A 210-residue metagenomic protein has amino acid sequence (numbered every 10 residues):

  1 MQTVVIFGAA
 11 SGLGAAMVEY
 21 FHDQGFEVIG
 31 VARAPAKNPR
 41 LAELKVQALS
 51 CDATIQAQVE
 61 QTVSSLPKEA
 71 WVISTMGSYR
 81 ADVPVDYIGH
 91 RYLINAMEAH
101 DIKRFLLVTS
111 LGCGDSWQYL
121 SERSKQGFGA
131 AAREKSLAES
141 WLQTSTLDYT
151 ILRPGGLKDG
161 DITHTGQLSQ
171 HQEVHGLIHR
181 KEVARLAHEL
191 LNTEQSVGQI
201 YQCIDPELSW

Functional and structural regions predicted by a protein language model:
T3-F26: N-terminal Rossmann NAD(P)H-binding glycine-rich loop of SDR-like oxidoreductase domains
F7, V31, T75, F105-L111 (+1 more regions): SDR active-site strand-loop-helix element
G30-A36, D52-A53: N-terminal Rossmann-fold cofactor-binding loop
S50-E69: Conserved Rossmann-fold cofactor-binding substructure of NAD(P)-dependent oxidoreductases
A70-F105, S136-L137: NAD(P)-cofactor binding segment of oxidoreductase domains
V85, G89, L152, E173-E189 (+1 more regions): Substrate-positioning beta->alpha
W117, D161-G166, L190-Q199: Glycine/proline-rich active-site loop of Rossmann-fold NAD(P)-dependent oxidoreductases
L137-D161: Conserved beta-loop-beta element that borders a ligand/cofactor-binding pocket
